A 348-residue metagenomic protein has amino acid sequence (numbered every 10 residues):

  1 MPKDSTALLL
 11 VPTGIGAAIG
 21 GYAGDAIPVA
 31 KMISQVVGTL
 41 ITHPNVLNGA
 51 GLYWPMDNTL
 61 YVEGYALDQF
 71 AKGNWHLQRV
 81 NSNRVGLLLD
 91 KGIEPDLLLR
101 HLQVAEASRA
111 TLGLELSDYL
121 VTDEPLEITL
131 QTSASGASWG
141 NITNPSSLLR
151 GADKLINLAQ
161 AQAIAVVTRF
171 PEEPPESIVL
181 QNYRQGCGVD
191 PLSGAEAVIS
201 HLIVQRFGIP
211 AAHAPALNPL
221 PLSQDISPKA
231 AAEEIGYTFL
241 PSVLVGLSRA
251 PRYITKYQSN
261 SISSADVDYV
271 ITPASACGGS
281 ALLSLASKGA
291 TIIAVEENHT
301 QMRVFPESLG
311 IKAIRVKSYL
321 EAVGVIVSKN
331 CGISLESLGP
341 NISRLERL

Functional and structural regions predicted by a protein language model:
M1-L180, V189-S193: Metallocofactor- and cofactor-centric catalytic cores in central/energy metabolism, strongly enriched
G21, L52-P55, P175-V179, L222-D225 (+2 more regions): A short acidic (Asp/Glu
S34-Q35, V204-Q205, A286: Anion (oxyanion) recognition and catalysis
L40, L116, P210-A211, I292: Hydrophobic beta-strand scaffold residues
N58-Y61, K229-A231, I311-K312: Short, hinge-like loop/turn segments at secondary-structure boundaries
A134-I142, G151-A152, I156, I164-V167 (+2 more regions): Generic multipass alpha-helical transmembrane bundles of integral membrane proteins
N218-L222, F239-Y269, P273-L348: C-terminal functional extensions of proteins
